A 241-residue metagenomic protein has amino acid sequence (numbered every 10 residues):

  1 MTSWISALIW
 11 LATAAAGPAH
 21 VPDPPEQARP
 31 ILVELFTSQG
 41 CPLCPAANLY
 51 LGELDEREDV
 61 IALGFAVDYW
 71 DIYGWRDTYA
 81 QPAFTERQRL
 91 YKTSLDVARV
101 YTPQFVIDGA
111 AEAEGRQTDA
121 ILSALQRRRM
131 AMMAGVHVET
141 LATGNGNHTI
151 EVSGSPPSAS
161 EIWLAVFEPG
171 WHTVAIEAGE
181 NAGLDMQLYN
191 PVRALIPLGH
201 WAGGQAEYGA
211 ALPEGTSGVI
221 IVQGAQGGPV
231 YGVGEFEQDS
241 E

Functional and structural regions predicted by a protein language model:
M1-W10: Sec-dependent signal peptide recognition, specifically the positively charged N-region followed immediately by
W10, A16-R99: Active-site-proximal cofactor/substrate-binding loop regions of enzyme domains
T13-A15, I121-L122: An N-terminal domain-start capping segment
T78-A98, A111-E241: Short, conserved sequence motifs used for protein processing/export or organelle targeting and for catalysis
F105: Ligand-binding face of N-terminal immunoglobulin V-set domains in extracellular IgSF glycoproteins
D108: Conserved residues at the C-terminal ends of beta-strands
